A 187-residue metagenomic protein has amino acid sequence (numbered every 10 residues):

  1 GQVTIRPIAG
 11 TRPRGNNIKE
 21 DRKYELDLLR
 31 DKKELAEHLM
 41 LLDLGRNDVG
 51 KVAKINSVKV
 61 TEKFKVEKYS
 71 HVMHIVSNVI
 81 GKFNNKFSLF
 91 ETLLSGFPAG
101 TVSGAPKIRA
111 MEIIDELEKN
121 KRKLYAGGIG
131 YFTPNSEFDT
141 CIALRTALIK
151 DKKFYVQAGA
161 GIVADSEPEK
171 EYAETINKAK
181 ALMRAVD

Functional and structural regions predicted by a protein language model:
G1-D187: Extended alpha-helical targeting/anchoring segments, especially N-terminal organellar/secretory targeting helices
